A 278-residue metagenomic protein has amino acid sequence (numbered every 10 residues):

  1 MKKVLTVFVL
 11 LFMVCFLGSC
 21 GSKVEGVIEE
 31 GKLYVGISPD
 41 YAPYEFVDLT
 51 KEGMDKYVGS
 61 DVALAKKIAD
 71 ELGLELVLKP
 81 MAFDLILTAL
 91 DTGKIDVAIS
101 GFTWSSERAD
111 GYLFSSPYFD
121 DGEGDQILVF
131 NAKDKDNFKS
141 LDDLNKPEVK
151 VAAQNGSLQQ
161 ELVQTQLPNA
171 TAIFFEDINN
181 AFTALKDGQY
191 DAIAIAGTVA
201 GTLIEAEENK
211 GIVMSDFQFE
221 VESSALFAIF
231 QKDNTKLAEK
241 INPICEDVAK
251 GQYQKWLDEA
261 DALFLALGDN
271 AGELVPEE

Functional and structural regions predicted by a protein language model:
C15-S19: C-terminal motif of bacterial Sec signal peptides marking the signal peptidase cleavage site
G21, V62-E71, A132-K135, E148 (+2 more regions): Extended ligand-binding regions for polar small-molecule ligands
E25-F102: Extracytoplasmic small-molecule ligand-binding "clamshell" domains of the periplasmic binding protein/Venus flytrap
P39, D120-I127, A132, T198-G201 (+2 more regions): Periplasmic-binding protein-like
P39-A42, D55-D70, D125-E176, F182 (+2 more regions): Bilobed "Venus flytrap"/periplasmic-binding protein-like clamshell domains and structurally analogous long
S60-D61, V77-T88, F138, I173-D187 (+1 more regions): Short helix-initiation/N-cap motifs at beta->coil->alpha
K66, E75-D143, F219: Acidic, polar ligand-binding/catalytic clefts
D84-L85, F102-G111, E161-T165, K186 (+1 more regions): A ligand-binding cleft/hinge motif common to bilobed small-molecule-binding domains
